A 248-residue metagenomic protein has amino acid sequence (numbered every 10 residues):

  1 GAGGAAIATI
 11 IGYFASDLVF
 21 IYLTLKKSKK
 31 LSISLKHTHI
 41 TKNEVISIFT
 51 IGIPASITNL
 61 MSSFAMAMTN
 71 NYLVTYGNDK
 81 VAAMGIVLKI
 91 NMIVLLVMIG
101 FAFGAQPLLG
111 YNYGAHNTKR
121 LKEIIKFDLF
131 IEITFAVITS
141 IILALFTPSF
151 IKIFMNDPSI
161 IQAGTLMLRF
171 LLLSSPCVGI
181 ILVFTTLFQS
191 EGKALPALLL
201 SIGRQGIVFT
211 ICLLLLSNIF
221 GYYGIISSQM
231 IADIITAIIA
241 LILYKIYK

Functional and structural regions predicted by a protein language model:
A2-I53, L109-S174, L216-K248: Short alpha-helical transmembrane segments in multi-pass integral membrane proteins
A5, L60-F64, A136-A144, G179-V183 (+4 more regions): Hydrophobic positions within alpha-helical transmembrane segments of bacterial inner-membrane proteins
A5-A6, V81, A194-L198, I225-I226: Alpha-helical transmembrane segments and their helix-entry boundary regions
I10, A55-S63, M92, L96-G100 (+5 more regions): Residue-level hotspots within the lipid-embedded alpha helices of multi-pass solute transporters
V19-Y22, H37-M68, I93, V97 (+3 more regions): Hydrophobic faces of transmembrane alpha-helices in multi-pass small-molecule transporters and flippases across diverse
I21, A67-Y72, I93, I141 (+3 more regions): Alpha-helical transmembrane segments of multipass membrane proteins
L60-V87, I93, Y111, S149-P158 (+1 more regions): Helix-terminus/linker motif at the lipid-water interface of multi-pass membrane proteins
N70, M84-I141, L145-T147, V178-L200: Small-residue-rich hydrophobic transmembrane alpha-helices
